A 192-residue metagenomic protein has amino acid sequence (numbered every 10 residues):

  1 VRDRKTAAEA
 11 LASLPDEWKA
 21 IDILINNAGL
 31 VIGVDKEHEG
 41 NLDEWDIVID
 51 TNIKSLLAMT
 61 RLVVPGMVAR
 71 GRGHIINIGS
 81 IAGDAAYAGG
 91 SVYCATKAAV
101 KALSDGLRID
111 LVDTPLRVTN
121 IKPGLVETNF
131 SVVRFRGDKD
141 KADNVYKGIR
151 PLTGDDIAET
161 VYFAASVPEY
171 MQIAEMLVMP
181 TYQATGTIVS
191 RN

Functional and structural regions predicted by a protein language model:
V1-E9, L42: The beta1-alpha1 cofactor-binding region of Rossmann-like NAD(H)/NADP(H)-dependent oxidoreductases
D35-E37, N41-I49: Substrate-binding pocket helix/loop in short-chain dehydrogenase/reductase
T60, T96: Active-site helix of classical SDR
P65, I109-V112: Alpha-helical segment proximal to the catalytic Tyr-Lys
S80: Residue(s) in the substrate-gating loop at a strand-loop-helix junction that position the organic substrate next
Y87-S91: Active-site loop immediately N-terminal to the catalytic Tyr-X3-Lys motif of short-chain dehydrogenase/reductase
N120-I121, D140-T187: C-terminal helical subdomain
